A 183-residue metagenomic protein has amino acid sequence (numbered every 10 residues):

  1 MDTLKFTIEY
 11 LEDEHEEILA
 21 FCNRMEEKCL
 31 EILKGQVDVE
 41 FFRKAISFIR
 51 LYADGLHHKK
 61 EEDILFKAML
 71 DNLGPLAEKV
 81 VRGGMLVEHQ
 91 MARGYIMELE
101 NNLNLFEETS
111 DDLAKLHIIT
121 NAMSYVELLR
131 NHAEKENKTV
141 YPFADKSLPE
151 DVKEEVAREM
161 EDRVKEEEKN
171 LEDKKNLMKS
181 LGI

Functional and structural regions predicted by a protein language model:
M1-I183: Small-residue-biased structural context
